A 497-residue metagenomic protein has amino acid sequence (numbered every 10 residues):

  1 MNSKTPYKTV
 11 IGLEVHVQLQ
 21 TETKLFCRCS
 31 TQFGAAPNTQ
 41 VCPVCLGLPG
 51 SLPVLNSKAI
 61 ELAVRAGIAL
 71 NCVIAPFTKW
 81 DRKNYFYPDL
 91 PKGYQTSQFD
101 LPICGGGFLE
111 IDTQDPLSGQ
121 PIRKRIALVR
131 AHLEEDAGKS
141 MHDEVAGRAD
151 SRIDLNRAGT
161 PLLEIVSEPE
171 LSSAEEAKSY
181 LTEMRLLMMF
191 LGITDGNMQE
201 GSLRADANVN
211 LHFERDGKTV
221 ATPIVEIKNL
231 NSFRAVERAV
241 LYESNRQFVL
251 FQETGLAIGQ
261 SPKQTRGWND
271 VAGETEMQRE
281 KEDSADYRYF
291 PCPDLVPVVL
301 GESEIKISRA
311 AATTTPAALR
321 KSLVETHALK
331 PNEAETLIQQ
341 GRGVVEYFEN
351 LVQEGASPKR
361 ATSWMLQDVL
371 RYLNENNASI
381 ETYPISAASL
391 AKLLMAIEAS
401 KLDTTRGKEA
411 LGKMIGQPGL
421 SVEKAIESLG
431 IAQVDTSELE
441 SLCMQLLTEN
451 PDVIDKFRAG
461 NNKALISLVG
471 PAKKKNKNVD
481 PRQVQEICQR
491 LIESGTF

Functional and structural regions predicted by a protein language model:
M1-T314, E325-H327, P331, Q353-S357 (+1 more regions): Basic, nucleic-acid-interacting segments
A66, E243, W364, D368-Y372 (+6 more regions): Amphipathic alpha-helical segments in well-ordered regions
G201-F213, Y287, V324-E349, P358-N376 (+2 more regions): Core structural elements
E304-A311, A318, E349-E354, L390-L402: Extended, non-catalytic structural segments that build the interaction scaffolds of large macromolecular assemblies
A328, V352-A361, K401-L402, A459-N462: Structural motif
E354, A361, V369-P384, K392-I397 (+1 more regions): M16/insulysin-pitrilysin zinc metalloprotease superfamily fold
E381-M395, T404-K475: Strongly charged, low-complexity linkers/loops
K463-F497: Short, amphipathic C-terminal "tail helix"
